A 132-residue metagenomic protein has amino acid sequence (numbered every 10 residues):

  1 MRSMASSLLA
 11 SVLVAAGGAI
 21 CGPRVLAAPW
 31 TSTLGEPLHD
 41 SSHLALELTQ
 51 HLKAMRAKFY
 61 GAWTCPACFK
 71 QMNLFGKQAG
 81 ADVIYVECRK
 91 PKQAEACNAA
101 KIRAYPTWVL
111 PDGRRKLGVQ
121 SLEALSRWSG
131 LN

Functional and structural regions predicted by a protein language model:
M1-L9: Bacterial N-terminal signal peptides that target proteins for export
A10-G18: Bacterial N-terminal signal peptides
G22-Q50: N-terminal leader/targeting and pre-domain segments
L44-A79: Local sequence-structure signature of Cys/Sec-based thiol-disulfide redox active-site neighborhoods
K58-G61, I84-Y85, T107: Structural recognition of the beta-strand scaffold that forms the well-ordered cores of secreted hydrolase catalytic
F69, C88-A96: Structural microenvironment flanking redox-active thiols in thiol-disulfide oxidoreductases
N98-V109: Structural micro-motif
V109-N132: Non-catalytic, surface beta->alpha helical segment in thiol-disulfide oxidoreductase systems
